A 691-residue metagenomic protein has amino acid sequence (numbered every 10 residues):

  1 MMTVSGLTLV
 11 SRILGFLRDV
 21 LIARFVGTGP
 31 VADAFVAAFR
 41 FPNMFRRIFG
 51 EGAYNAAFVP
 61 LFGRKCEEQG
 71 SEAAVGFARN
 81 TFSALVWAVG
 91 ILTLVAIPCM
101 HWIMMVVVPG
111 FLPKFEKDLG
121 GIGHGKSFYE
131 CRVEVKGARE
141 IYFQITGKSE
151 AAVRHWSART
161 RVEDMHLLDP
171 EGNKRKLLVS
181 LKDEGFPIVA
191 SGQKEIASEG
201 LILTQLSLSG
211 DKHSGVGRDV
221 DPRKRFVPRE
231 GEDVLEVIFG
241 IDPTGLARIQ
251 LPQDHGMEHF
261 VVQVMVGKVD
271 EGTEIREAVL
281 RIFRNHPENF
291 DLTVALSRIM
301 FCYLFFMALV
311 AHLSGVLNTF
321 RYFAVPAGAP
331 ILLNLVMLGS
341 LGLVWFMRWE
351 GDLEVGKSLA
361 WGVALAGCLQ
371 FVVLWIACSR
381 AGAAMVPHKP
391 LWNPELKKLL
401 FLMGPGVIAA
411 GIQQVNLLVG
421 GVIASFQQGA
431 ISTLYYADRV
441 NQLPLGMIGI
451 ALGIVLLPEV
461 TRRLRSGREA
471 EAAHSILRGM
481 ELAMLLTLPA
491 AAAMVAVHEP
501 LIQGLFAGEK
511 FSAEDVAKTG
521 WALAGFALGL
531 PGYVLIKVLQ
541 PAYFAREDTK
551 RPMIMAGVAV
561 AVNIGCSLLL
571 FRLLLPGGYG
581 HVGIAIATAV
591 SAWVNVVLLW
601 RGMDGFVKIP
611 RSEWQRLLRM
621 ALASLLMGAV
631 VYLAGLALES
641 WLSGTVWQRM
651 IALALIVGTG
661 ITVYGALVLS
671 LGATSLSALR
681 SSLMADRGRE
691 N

Functional and structural regions predicted by a protein language model:
M1-G121, V279-N691: Membrane-embedded alpha-helical bundles of multi-pass transporters/translocases, especially carrier/permease families
M105-G137, A151-A152, S157, N173 (+2 more regions): Internal, charge-rich low-complexity segments
D118-G125, L177-I241, P252: Disordered, acidic Ser/Thr/Pro-rich linker "stalks" and the adjacent N-terminal cap of the next globular domain
S127-C131, D233-L235, A247: Short strand-edge motifs at loop-to-beta-strand transitions and within beta-strands of extracellular beta-rich domains
E134-I145, P243-R248, P252-Q263: Noncatalytic modules at the cell exterior or secretory-pathway interfaces, chiefly beta-strand-rich lectin/adhesion
Q144-A152, Q263-V269: Short beta-strand-plus-loop segments that form exposed binding edges in beta-rich domains
E150-V162, D270-I275: Extracellular carbohydrate recognition
K212, D221-E232, P243-L246, Q250-G256 (+1 more regions): Intrinsically disordered, low-complexity acidic Ser/Thr-rich regulatory segments
